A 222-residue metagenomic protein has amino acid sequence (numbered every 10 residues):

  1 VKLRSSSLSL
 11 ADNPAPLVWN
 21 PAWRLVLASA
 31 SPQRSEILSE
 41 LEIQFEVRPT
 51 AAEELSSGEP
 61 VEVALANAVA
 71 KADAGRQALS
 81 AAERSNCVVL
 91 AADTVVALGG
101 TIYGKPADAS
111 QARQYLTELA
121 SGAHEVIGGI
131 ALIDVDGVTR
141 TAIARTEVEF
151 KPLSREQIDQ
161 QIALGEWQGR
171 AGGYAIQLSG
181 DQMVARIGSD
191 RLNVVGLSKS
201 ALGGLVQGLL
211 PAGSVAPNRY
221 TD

Functional and structural regions predicted by a protein language model:
K2-V26, E59-D222: Anionic-ligand binding patches
A22-V47, L209: N-terminal G-site helix/loop of the GST-like fold
A30, T50, V135: Cofactor-binding loop segments of dinucleotide-utilizing enzymes, especially the Rossmann-like FAD- and NAD(P)+-binding
R34, E54-S56, G203: Flexible, glycine-rich phosphate/dinucleotide-binding loops and adjacent beta-alpha linkers at cofactor/substrate
E40-G58, T139-R145: Short glycine-rich, Thr/Ser-proximal phosphate-binding strand/loop in the N-terminal lobe of ATP-dependent enzymes
